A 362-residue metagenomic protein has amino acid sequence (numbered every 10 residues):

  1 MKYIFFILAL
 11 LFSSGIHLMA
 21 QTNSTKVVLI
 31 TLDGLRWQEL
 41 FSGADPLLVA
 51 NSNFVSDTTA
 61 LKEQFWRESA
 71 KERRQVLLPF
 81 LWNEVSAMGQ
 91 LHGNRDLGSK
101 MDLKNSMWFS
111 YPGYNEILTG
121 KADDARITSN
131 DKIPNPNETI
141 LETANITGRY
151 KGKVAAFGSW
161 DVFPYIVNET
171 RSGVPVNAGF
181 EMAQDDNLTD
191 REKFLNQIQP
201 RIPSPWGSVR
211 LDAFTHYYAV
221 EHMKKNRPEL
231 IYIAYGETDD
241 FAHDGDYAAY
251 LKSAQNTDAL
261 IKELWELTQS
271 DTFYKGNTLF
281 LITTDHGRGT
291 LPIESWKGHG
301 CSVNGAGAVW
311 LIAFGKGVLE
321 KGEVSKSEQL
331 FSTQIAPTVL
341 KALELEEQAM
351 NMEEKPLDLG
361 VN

Functional and structural regions predicted by a protein language model:
M1-S24: Bacterial Sec-dependent N-terminal signal peptides
L29, W37, T257-K297, V339: Metal-dependent active-site segment of extracytoplasmic phospho-/sulfohydrolases and closely related
Q38, S42-M107: Short, structured active-site-proximal loop/turn typified by the sulfatase FGly-forming signature C/S-X-P-X-R
Q38-D45, D96, T128-N130, I166-T170 (+3 more regions): Short, solvent-exposed loop/turn and secondary-structure capping segments
Y114-G120, G298-L343: Substrate-binding rim/cap in mid-to-C-terminal beta-strand-loop elements of soluble/periplasmic
T119-I133, S172-G207: Acidic, His- and aromatic-enriched active-site or binding-groove loops in soluble protein domains that engage sugars
E169-R171, A219-E263: Active-site His/acidic residue clusters
L345-N362: Polar, surface-exposed loop/tail segments that function as active-site lids or cofactor/substrate-recognition elements
